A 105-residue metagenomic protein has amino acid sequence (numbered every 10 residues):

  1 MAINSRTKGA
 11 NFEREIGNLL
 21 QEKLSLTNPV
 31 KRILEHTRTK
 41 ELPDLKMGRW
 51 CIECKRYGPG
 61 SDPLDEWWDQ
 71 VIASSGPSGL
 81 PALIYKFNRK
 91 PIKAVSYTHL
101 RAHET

Functional and structural regions predicted by a protein language model:
A2-G76: Catalytic centers of nucleases
D44-K46, K93-S96: A short beta-strand motif that forms the metal-chelation/ATP-contact edge of phosphoryl-transfer active sites
P59, N88-P91, R101: A short acidic, glycine/proline-enriched capping/turn motif at secondary-structure boundaries, especially helix N-cap
G76-V95: Nucleic-acid nuclease catalytic cores
T98-T105: Conserved small/polar residues in nucleotide/adenosyl-binding loops
